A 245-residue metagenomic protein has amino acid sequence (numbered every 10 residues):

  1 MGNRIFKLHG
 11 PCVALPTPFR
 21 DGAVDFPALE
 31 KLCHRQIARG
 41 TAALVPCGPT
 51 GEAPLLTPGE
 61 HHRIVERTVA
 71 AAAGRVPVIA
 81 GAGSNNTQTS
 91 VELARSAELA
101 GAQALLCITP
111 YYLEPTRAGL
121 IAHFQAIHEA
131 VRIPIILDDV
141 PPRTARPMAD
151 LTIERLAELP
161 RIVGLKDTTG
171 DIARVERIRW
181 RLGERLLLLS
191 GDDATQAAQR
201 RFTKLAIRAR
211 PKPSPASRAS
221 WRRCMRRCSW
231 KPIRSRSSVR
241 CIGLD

Functional and structural regions predicted by a protein language model:
G2, G10-P18, R39-T41, T50 (+1 more regions): C-terminal alpha-helical cap/extension of soluble enzyme domains
G2-V13, T17-P147, I153-E154: Active-site beta->alpha loop and helix N-cap motifs at the rims of alpha/beta catalytic domains
F6, L44-C47, P77-I79, P160 (+4 more regions): Short glycine- and Lys/Arg-enriched binding-loop motifs that mark or flank ligand-binding interfaces
K31, R67, S96, A126 (+5 more regions): Alpha-helical scaffold segments in soluble metabolic enzymes
I64-R67, S96-L99, E184-L188, K231-R234: Short, charged low-complexity intrinsically disordered segments located at boundaries of structured domains
E129-A130, P141-S229: Catalytic alpha/beta core domains of metabolic enzymes, predominantly
